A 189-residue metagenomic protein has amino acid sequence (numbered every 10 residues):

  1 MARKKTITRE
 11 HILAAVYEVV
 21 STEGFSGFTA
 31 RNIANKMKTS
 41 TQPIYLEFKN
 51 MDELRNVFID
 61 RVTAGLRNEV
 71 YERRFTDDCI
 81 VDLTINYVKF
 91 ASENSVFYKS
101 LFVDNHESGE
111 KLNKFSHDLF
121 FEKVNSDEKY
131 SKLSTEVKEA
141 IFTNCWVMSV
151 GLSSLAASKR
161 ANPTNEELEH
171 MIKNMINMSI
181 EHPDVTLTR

Functional and structural regions predicted by a protein language model:
M1-E23, N32, E53-N56: Basic, helix-initiating cap at the start of DNA-binding domains
S21-F25, K38, Y45-R55: HTH DNA-binding helix-turn interface
F28-N35, I44: Append "Primarily bacterial transcriptional regulators
E53-V62, V70, L101, N105 (+1 more regions): Alpha-helical DNA-contacting segments of helix-turn-helix folds
N56-L83, F120-S126: Amphipathic alpha-helical linker/stalk segments
V70-V96, T135, C145, R189: Hydrophobic alpha-helical connector segments
F97-S100, W146-T164, N177-T188: Amphipathic C-terminal alpha-helical segment
N105-N144, H170-I180: Amphipathic alpha-helical packing segments from all-alpha helical-bundle domains
